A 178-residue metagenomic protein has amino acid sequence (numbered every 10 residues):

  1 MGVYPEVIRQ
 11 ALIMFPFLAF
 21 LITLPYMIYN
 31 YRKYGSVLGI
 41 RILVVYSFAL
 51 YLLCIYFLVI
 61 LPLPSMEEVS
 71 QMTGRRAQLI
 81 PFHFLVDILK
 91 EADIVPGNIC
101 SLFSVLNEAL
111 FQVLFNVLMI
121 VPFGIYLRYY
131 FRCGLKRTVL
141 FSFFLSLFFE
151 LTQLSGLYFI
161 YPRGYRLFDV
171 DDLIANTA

Functional and structural regions predicted by a protein language model:
M1-G164: Bulky hydrophobic segments
L157-A178: Functional transmembrane or membrane-interface alpha-helices that line membrane-embedded catalytic, ligand-binding
